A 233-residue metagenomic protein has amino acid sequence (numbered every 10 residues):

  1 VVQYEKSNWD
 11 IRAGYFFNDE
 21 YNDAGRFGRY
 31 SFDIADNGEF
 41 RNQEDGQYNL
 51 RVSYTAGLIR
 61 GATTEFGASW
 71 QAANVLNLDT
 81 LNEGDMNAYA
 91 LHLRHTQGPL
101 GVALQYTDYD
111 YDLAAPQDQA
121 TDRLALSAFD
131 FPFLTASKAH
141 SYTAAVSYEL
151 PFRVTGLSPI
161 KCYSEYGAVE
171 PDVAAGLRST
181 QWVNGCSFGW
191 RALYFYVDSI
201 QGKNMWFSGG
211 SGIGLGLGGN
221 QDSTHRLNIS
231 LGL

Functional and structural regions predicted by a protein language model:
V1, D45-N49, M86-A90, A139-T143 (+2 more regions): Transmembrane beta-barrel architecture of outer-membrane proteins
V1, L104-F131, T135-S137, V197-L227: Outer-membrane beta-barrel translocator/channel fold
V1-S53, F129: Surface-exposed coil loops of outer-membrane beta-barrel proteins
Q3-K6, Y54-A56, H95-Q97, Y148-L150 (+2 more regions): Residue-level signature of outer-membrane beta-barrel architecture
G28-I34, G84-D85, D118-S127, L177-V183 (+1 more regions): Flexible, surface-exposed loop regions and adjacent strand-edge segments of Gram-negative outer-membrane beta-barrel
L50, A144-V146, G219-L233: Outer-membrane beta-barrel "beta-signal"
Y54-D172, T180: Detector for outer-membrane/organellar transmembrane beta-barrel domains, recognizing the amphipathic beta-strand
A174-S211: C-terminal structured domain segments
